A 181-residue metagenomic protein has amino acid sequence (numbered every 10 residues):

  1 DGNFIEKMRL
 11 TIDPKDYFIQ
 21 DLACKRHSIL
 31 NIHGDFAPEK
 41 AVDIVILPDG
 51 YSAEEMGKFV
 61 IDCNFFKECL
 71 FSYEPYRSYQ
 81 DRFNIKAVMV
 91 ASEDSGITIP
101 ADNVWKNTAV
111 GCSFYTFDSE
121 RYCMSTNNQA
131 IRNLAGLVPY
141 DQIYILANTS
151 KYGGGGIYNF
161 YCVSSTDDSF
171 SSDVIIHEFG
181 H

Functional and structural regions predicted by a protein language model:
G2-N133, N148-T149, T166: Propeptide-to-catalytic entry region of secreted or membrane-anchored zinc metalloproteases
A41-D43, D141, S171: Alpha/beta-hydrolase fold active-site loops
E55-F59, G154-E178: Short pre-active-site segment immediately N-terminal to the catalytic Zn-binding motif
V138-S150: Short, hydrophobic/proline-enriched secondary-structure or compact coil segments at domain edges
